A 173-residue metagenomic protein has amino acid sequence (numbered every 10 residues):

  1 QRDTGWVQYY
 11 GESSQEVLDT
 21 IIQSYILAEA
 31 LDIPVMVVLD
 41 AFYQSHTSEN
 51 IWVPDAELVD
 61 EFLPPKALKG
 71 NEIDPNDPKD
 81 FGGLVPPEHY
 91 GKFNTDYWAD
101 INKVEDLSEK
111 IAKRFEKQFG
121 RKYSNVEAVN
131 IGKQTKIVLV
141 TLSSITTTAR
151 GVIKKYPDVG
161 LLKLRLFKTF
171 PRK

Functional and structural regions predicted by a protein language model:
Q1-A41, P65-K66: Conserved thiamine diphosphate
D3, K113-K173: Thiamine diphosphate
D3-Q8, V104-I111, P157: A generic short-segment signal for beta-strand/edge and adjacent turn/coil regions
Y9-D19, D96-L107, T141: Catalytic cores of large soluble enzymes that bind and process phosphate-bearing ligands
S14-Q15, F42-Q44, L142-T148: Gly/Ser/Thr-rich loops at beta-strand to alpha-helix junctions that form or flank small-molecule/cofactor-binding
D19-I22, H46-V53, R150-G151: Short acidic, glycine/serine/threonine-rich loops at helix termini
I26-A30, D55-L58, P157-D158: Short, low-complexity, polar/charged sequence segments that are solvent-exposed and flexible
V35-E127: Conformationally flexible catalytic loops at phosphate/diphosphate-handling active centers
